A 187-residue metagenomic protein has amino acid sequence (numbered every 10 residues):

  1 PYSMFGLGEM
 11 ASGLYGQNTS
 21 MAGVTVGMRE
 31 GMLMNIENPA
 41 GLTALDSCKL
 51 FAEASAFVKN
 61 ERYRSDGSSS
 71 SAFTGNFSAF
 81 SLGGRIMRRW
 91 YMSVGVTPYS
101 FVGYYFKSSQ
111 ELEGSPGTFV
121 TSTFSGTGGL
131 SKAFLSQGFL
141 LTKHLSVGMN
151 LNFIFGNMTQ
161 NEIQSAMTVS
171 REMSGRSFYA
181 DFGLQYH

Functional and structural regions predicted by a protein language model:
P1-S100: N-terminal, post-signal peptide beta-strand-biased segments of exported outer-membrane/organellar beta-barrel and other
E30-M32, S70-F77, F124-L130, R171-S177: Transmembrane beta-barrel outer-membrane domains
A52-A54, M92-V94, Q137, V147-M149 (+1 more regions): Membrane-embedded beta-strand positions of outer-membrane beta-barrel proteins
R62-S68, Y105-E113, I154, M158-M167: Outer-membrane beta-barrel translocator domains and adjoining extracellular loop/strand segments of Gram-negative
S65-S69, T118-T123, S165-E172: Extracellular loop and loop/strand-boundary signature of outer-membrane beta-barrel proteins
G84-R85, F139, Y186-H187: Residue-level signature of outer-membrane beta-barrel architecture
K107-F134: Asp-box/WD-like beta-propeller blade repeats and closely related beta-sheet repeat scaffolds
L140-N161, A180: Surface-exposed extracellular loop regions of Gram-negative outer-membrane beta-barrel proteins
